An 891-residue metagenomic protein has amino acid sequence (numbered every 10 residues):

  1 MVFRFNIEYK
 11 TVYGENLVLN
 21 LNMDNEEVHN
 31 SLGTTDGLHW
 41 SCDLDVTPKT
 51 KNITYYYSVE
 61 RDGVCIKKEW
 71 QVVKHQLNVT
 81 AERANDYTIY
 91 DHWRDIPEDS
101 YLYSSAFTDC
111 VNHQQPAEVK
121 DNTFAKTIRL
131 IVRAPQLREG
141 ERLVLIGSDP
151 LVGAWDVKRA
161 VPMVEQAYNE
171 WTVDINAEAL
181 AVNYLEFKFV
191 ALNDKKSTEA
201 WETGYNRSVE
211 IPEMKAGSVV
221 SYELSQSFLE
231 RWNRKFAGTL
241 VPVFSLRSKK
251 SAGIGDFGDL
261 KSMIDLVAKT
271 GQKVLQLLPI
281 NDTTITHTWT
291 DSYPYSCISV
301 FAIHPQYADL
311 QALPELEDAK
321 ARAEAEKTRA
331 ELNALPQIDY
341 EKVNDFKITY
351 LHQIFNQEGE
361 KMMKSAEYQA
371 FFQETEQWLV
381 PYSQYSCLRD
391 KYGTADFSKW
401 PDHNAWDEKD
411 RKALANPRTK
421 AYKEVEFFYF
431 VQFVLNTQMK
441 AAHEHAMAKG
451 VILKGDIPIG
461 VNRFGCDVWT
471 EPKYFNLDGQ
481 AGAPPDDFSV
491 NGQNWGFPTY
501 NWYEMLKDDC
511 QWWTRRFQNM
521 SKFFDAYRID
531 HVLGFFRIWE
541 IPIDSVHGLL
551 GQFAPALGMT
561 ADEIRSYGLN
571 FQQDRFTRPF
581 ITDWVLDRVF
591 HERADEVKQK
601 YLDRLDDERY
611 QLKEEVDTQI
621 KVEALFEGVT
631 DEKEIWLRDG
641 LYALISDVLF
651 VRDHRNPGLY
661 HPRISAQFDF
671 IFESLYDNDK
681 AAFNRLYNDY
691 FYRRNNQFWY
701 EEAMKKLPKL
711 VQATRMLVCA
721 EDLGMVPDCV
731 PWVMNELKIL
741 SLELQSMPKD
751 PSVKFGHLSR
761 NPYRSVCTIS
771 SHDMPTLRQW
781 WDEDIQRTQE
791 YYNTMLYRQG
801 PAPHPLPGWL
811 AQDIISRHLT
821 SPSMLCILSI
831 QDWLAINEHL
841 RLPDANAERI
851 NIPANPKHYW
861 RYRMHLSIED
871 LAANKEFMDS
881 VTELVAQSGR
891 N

Functional and structural regions predicted by a protein language model:
M1-F5, K126-L130: Structural beta-strand segments of beta-rich domains
V2, E8-K51, E60-A81, P135-Y184 (+3 more regions): Aromatic-rich carbohydrate-binding modules that target alpha-glucans
T80-E82, D86, G217-V219: Terminal low-complexity/IDR "tail" segments
I89-W93: Boundary detector for helix-to-coil junctions that initiate low-complexity/charged tails
I96: Extracellular carbohydrate recognition and processing domains and analogous Trp-centered ligand-binding platforms
S100-R129, N176-A179, W201, S208-N891: Catalytic cores of glycan-processing enzymes that make or break glycosidic bonds
